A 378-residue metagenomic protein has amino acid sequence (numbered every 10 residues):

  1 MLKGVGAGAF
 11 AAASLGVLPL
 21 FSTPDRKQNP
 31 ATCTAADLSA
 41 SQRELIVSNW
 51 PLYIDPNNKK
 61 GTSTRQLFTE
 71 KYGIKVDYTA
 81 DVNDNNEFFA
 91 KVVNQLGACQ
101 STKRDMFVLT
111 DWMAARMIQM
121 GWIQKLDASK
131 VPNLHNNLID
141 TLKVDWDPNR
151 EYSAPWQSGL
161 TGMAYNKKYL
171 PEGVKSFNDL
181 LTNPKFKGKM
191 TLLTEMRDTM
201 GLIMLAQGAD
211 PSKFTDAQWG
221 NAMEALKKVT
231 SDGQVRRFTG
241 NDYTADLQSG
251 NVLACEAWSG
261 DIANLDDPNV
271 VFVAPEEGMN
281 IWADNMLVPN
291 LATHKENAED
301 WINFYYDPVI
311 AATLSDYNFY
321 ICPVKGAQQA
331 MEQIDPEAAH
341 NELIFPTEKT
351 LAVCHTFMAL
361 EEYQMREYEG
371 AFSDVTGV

Functional and structural regions predicted by a protein language model:
L2-S22: N-terminal export signals
P30-A115: Early extracytoplasmic/lumenal segment of secretory-pathway proteins
A36, Q100-L109, Q124-M163, K189: A structural signal for short loop-to-beta-strand junctions that line the ligand-binding cleft of periplasmic/secreted
M113-A114, T191-E195, T199, I203 (+1 more regions): Ligand-binding pocket segment of bilobal, Venus flytrap-like solute-binding proteins
I118-K125, D147-R150, N264-A274, A338-A339: Ligand-binding "clamshell"
G162-Y169, M204-G208, W282-N297, I302 (+1 more regions): A bilobed periplasmic-binding-protein/Venus flytrap-type ligand-binding module shared by bacterial periplasmic
A245, E348-V378: Conserved C-terminal helix/tail region of periplasmic/extracytoplasmic solute-binding proteins
P289-A352: Mature extracytoplasmic/periplasmic domains
